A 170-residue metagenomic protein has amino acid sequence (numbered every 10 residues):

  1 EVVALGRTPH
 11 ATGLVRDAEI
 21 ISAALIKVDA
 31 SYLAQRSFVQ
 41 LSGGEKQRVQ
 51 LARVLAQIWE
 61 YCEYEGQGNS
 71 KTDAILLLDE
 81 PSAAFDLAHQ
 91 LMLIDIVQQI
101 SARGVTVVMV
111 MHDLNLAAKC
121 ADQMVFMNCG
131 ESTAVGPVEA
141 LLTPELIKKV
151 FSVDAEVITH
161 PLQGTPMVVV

Functional and structural regions predicted by a protein language model:
A18-L33, E65-K71: Conserved ABC ATPase "signature" region
S37-L41, E45: Conserved ABC ATPase signature
E63-Q67, L76-E80: Catalytic Walker B motif of ABC-type/P-loop ATPase nucleotide-binding domains
A83-D95: Conserved D-loop/post-Walker B switch-helix segment of ABC ATPase nucleotide-binding domains
M111-H112: H-loop/switch region of ABC-family ATPase nucleotide-binding domains
A117-K119: A short, surface-exposed alpha-helical micro-motif characterized by mixed small hydrophobic and charged/polar residues
V125, C129-A140: Conserved switch/coupling elements of ABC/ABC-like ATPase nucleotide-binding domains
P144, K148-V170: ABC ATPase nucleotide-binding domains
